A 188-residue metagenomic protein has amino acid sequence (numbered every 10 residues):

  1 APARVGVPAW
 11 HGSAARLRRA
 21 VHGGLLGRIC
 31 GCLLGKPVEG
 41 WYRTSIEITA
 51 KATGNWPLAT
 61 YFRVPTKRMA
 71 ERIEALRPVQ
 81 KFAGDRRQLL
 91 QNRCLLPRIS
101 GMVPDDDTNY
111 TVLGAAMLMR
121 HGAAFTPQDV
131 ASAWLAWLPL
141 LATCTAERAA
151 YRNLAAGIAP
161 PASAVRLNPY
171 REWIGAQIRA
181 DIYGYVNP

Functional and structural regions predicted by a protein language model:
A1-P188: Structured, active/binding-site neighborhoods that engage oxygen-rich ligands
